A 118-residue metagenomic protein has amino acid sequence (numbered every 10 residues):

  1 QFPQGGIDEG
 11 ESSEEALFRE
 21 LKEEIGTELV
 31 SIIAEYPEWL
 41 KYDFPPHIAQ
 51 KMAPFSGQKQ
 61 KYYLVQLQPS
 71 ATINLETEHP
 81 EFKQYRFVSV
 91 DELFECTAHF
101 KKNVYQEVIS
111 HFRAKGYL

Functional and structural regions predicted by a protein language model:
Q1-F2: N-terminal strand-loop-strand
I7-H99: Unchanged
F94-L118: Charged phosphate-binding loop/patch that engages nucleotide di/tri-phosphates or the phosphate backbone of nucleic
